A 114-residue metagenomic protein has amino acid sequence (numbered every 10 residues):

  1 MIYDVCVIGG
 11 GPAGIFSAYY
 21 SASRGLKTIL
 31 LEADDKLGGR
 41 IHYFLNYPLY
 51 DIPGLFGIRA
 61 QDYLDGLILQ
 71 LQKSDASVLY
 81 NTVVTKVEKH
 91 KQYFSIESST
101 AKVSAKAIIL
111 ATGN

Functional and structural regions predicted by a protein language model:
M1-A13: Beta1/beta-strand and adjacent pyrophosphate-binding region of the FAD-binding site in flavoprotein oxidoreductases
Y3, L26-K27, K106-A107: Nucleotide donor/acceptor-binding cores
C6-I8, K102-N114: Short hydrophobic core segments
C6-I8, S23-Y43: Glycine-rich FAD pyrophosphate-binding loop
A18, A22: Gly/Ala-rich phosphate-binding loop of Rossmann-like dinucleotide-binding domains, activating on the conserved
I29-L31, L79, I109: Hydrophobic/aromatic beta-strand patches that form the interior of the parallel beta-sheet core in alpha/beta enzyme
H42-K102: N-terminal Rossmann-like dinucleotide/flavin-binding domain of flavoprotein oxidoreductases that bind FAD/FMN
